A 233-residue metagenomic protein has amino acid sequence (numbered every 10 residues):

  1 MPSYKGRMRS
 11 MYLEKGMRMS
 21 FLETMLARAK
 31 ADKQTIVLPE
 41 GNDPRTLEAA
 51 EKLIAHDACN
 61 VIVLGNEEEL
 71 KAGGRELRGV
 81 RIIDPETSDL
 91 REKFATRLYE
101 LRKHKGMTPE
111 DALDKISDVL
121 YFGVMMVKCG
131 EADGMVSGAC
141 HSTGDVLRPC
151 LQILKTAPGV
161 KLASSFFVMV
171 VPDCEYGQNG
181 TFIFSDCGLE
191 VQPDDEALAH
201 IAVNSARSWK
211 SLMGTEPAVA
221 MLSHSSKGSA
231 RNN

Functional and structural regions predicted by a protein language model:
P2-R18: Short, Lys/Arg-enriched N-terminal segments with co-localized hydrophobic residues within the first ~10-30 amino acids
R18-N233: Anion-binding alpha/beta catalytic cores of soluble intermediary-metabolism enzymes, centered on
